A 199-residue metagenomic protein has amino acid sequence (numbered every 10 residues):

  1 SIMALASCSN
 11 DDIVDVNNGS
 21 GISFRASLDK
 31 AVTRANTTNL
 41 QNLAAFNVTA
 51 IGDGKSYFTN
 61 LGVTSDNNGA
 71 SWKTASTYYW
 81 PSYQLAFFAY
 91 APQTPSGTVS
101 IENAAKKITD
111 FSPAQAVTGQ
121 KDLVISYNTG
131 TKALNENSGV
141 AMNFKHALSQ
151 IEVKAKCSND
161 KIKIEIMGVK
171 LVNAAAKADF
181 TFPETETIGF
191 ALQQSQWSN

Functional and structural regions predicted by a protein language model:
S1-N199: Sec-type signal peptide cleavage vicinity
